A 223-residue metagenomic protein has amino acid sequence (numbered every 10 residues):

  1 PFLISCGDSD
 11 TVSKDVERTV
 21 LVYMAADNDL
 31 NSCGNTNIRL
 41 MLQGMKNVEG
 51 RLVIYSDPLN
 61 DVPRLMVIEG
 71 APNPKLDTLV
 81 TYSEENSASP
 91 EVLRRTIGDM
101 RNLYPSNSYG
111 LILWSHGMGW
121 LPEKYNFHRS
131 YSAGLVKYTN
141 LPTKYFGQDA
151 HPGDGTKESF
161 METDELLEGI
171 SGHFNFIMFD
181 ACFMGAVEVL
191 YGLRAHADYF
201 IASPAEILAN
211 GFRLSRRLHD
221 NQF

Functional and structural regions predicted by a protein language model:
F2-S5: C-terminal motif of bacterial Sec signal peptides marking the signal peptidase cleavage site
G7-N107: N-terminal extension/subdomain marker
T19-M24, R51-S56, Y109-L113, N175-F179 (+1 more regions): Structural recognition of the beta-strand scaffold that forms the well-ordered cores of secreted hydrolase catalytic
D29-G34, V62-R64, G119-E123, M184-V189 (+1 more regions): Extracytoplasmic/secreted cell-surface and envelope-processing proteins
L42-M45, L167-E168, L190-A195: Mature extracellular/periplasmic domains of secretome proteins
Y55-T81, S108, I112-T156, A205: Surface-exposed loop and adjacent secondary-structure segments within mature catalytic domains
I97, N107-I112, H151-C182: Caspase-like (clan CD) cysteine peptidase catalytic core
H173-F223: Active-site-proximal C-terminal subdomain of hydrolase catalytic domains
